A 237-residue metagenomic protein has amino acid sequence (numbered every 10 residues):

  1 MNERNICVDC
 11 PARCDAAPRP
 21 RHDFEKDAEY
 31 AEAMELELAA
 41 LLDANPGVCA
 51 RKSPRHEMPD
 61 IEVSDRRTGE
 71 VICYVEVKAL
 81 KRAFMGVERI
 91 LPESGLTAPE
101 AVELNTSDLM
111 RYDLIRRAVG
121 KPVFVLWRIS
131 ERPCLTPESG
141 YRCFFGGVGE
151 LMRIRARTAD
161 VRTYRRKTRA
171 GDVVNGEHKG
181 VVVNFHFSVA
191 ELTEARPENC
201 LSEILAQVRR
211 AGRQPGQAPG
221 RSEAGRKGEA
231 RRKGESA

Functional and structural regions predicted by a protein language model:
M1-R55: Acidic-basic catalytic patches of nuclease active cores, encompassing PD-(D/E)XK and other metal-cofactor nuclease
N2-C10, D113-A237: Non-catalytic C-terminal interaction segments of nucleic acid-processing enzymes
E25, K78-C134: Catalytic cores of nucleic-acid endonucleases
L38, L42, I61-G95: Conserved catalytic cores of phosphodiester-cleaving nucleases, focusing on short active-site segments
A44-N45, G69, A118-G120: Short, well-ordered coil/turn elements that cap or connect secondary structure elements
V48, I72, K121-V123: A structural micro-motif
S53, R66, L114-A118: Short, conserved, surface-exposed binding loops centered on an aromatic residue
